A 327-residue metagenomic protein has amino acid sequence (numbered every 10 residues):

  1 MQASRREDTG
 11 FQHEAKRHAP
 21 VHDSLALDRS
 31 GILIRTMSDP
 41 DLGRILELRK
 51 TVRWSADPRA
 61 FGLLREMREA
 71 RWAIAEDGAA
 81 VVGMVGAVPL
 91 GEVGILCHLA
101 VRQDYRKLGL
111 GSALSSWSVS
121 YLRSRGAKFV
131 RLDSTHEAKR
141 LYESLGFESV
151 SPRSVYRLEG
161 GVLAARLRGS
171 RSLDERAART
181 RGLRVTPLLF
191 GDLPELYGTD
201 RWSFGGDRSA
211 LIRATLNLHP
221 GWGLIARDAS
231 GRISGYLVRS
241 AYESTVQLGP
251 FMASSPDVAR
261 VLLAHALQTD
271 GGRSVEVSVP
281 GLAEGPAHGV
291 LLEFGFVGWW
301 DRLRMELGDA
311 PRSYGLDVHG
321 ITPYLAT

Functional and structural regions predicted by a protein language model:
Q2-D39, G160-F190: Conserved N-terminal entry element of GNAT/NAT acetyltransferase domains
Q2-R5, F11-K16, R140, L145-G169 (+3 more regions): Active-site/acyl-donor-binding loops of N-acyltransferases
D23-L25, P40-L42, L46-G86, R201-L224: Active-site rim helix/loop that mediates acceptor-substrate recognition in acyltransferases
G43, F147-Q247: Amide-forming acyltransferase catalytic core, primarily the GNAT-like/NAT-type and related acyltransferase folds
I74, A80-V88, V93-A100, I225 (+2 more regions): Conserved beta-strand in the GNAT
V101, K107-S120, P256-Q268, G289: Conserved acetyl-CoA-binding loop-helix of GNAT-fold acetyltransferases
L122-T135, G271-G281: Conserved GNAT acetyl-CoA-binding A-motif
I233-S240, S244-V279: Flexible loop/N-cap segments at domain edges
